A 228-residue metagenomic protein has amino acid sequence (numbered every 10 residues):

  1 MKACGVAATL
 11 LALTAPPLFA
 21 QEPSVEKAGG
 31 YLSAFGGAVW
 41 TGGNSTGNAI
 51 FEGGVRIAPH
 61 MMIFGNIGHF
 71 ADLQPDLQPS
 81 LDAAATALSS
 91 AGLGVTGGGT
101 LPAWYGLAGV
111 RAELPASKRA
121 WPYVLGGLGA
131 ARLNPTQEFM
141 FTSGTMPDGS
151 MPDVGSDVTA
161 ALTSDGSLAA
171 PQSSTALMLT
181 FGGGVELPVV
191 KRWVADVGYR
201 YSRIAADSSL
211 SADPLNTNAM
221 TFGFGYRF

Functional and structural regions predicted by a protein language model:
M1-E26: Cleavable N-terminal export/targeting peptides
F19-I57, I63, G225-F228: Short glycine/proline- and aromatic-enriched beta-strand/turn motifs that initiate or cap beta-hairpins
Q21-E22, G54-D148, V189, T217 (+1 more regions): Gram-negative (and chloroplast) outer-membrane scaffold detector with strong preference for beta-barrel transmembrane
Y31, I50, L107-G109, T180-G182 (+1 more regions): Membrane-embedded beta-strand positions in outer-membrane beta-barrel channels/transporters
Y31-G37, N66-G68, L125-G129, G198-R200: Transmembrane beta-strands of outer-membrane beta-barrel proteins
S33-G37, S89-V95, L162-A169, A205-D207: Extracytoplasmic loops and strand-loop junctions of Gram-negative outer membrane beta-barrel proteins
A38-G47, K118, S208-P214: Solvent-exposed loop/turn segments connecting transmembrane beta-strands in outer-membrane beta-barrel proteins
G43-T46, G98-Y105, A169-M178, P214-N216: Short sequence motifs at beta-strands and strand-loop junctions characteristic of Gram-negative outer-membrane
